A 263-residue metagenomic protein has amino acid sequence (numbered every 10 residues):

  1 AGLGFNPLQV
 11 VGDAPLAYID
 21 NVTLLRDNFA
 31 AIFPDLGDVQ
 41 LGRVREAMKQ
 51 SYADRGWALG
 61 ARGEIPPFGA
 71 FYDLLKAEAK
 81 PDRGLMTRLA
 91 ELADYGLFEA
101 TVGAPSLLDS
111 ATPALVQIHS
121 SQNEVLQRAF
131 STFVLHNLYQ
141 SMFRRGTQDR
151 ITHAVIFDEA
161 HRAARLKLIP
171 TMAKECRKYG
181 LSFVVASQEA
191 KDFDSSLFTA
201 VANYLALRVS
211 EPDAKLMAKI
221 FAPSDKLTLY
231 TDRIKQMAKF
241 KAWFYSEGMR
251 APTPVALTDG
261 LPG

Functional and structural regions predicted by a protein language model:
A1-L181, I234-G248: P-loop NTPase motor domains
A114-V116, V184, N203-L205: Hydrophobic/aromatic beta-strand patches that form the interior of the parallel beta-sheet core in alpha/beta enzyme
S120-Q122, E189-A190, E211: Active-site-proximal loop/turn and secondary-structure-junction residues that shape catalytic pockets, frequently
L126-Q127, T147, R165-I169, V185 (+3 more regions): Extended hydrophobic-aromatic, low-complexity segments
D158, L181, A186-D192, R208: Conserved H-loop
C176, E189-F198: Short, highly charged low-complexity linear segments
S195-G263: P-loop NTPase motor core of the ASCE superfamily
